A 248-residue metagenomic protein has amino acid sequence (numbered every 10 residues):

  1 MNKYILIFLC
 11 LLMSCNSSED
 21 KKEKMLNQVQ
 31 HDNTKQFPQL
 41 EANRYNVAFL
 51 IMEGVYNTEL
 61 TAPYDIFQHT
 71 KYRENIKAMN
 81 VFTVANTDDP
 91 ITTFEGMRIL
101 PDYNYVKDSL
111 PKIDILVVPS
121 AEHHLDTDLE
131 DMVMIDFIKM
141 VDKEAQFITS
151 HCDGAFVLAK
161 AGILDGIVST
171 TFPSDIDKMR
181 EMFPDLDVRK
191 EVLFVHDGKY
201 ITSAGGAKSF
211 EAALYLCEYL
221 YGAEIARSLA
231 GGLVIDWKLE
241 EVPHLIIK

Functional and structural regions predicted by a protein language model:
M1-I7: Sec-dependent signal peptide recognition, specifically the positively charged N-region followed immediately by
L12-S14: C-terminal motif of bacterial Sec signal peptides marking the signal peptidase cleavage site
N16-I148, F156-A159, D177, K190 (+1 more regions): Extended, subdomain-level signal for the structured scaffold at the beginning of enzyme domains
R44-N46, V168, K199: Residues that mark the start of a beta-strand
I148-T149, S169: A short beta-strand/loop micro-motif in the catalytic core of glycosyltransferases that engages the nucleotide-sugar
D165-E191: A conserved active-site-flanking secondary-structure segment within enzyme catalytic domains
R189-A204, V234-K238: Conserved Rossmann-fold dehydrogenase catalytic segment
